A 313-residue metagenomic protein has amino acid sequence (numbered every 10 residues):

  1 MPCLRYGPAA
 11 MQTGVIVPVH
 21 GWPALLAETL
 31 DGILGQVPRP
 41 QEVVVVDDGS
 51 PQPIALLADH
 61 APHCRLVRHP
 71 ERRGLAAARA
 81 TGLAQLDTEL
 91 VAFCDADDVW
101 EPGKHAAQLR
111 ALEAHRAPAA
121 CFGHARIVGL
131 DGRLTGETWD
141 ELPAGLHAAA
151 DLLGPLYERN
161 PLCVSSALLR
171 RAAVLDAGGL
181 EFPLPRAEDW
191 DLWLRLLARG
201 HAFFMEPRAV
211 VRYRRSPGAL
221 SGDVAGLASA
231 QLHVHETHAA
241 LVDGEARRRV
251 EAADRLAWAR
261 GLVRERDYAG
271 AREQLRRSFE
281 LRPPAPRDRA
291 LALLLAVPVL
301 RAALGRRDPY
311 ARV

Functional and structural regions predicted by a protein language model:
R5-P8, E265-V313: Membrane-interface aromatic/basic loop that binds lipid-linked glycans or pyrophosphate carriers, typified by
V15, A84, G123, G145-A230: Conserved nucleotide-sugar donor-binding catalytic segment
D31-P40: Short, acidic, metal-binding catalytic loop of nucleotide-sugar glycosyltransferases
G32, D47-L56, E71, D95: A conserved acidic beta->alpha catalytic loop
A61, A77, H105-A173: Flexible acidic/His/Gly-enriched loops in nucleotide-sugar-dependent glycosyltransferase catalytic domains
H69-L86, A107: Glycine-rich, basic loop-to-helix element that forms the pyrophosphate-binding segment of sugar-nucleotide handling
V91: Short aromatic/hydrophobic "clamp" motif used to bind/position activated sugar donors
A209-P217, S221-E245, Y268-L281: Catalytic core of nucleotide-sugar-dependent glycosyltransferases
